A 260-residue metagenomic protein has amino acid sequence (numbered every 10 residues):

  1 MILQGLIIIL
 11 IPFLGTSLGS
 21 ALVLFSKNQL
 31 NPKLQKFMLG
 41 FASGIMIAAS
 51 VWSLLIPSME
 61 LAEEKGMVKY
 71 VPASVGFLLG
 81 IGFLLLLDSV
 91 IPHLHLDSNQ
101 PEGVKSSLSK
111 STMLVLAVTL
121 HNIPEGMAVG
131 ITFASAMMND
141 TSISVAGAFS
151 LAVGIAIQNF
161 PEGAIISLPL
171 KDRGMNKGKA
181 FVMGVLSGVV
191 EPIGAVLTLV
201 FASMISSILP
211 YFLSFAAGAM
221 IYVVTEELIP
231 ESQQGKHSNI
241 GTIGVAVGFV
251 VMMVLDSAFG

Functional and structural regions predicted by a protein language model:
M1-G260: Intrinsically disordered, metal-sensing/regulatory segments
